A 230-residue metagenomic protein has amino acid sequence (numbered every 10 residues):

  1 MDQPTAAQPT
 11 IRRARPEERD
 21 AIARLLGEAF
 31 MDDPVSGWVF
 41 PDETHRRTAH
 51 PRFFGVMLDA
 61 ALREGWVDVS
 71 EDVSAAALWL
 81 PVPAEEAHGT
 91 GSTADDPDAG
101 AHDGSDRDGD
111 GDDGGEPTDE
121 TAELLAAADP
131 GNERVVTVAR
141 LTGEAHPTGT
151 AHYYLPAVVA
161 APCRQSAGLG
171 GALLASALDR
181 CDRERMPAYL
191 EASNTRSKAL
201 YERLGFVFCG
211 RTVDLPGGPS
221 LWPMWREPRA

Functional and structural regions predicted by a protein language model:
T10-R24, E28: A short beta-loop-alpha structural element at the N-terminal edge of CoA-dependent acyl/N-acetyltransferase catalytic
R24-E43: Helix-loop element at the rim of GNAT/NAT acetyltransferase active sites that forms part of the acceptor-substrate
E43-W66: Active-site rim helix/loop that mediates acceptor-substrate recognition in acyltransferases
A76-Q165, L215-P216: Conserved acyl-donor/pantetheine-binding loop and adjacent beta-alpha core of acyl/acetyltransferases and related
A151-Y153, R180-S193: Conserved GNAT acetyl-CoA-binding A-motif
A157-A160, S166-D179, R203: Conserved acetyl-CoA-binding loop-helix of GNAT-fold acetyltransferases
G171, R183-R185, N194-R211, G217: Conserved active-site alpha-helix within GNAT-family acetyltransferase domains
M186, L190-T195, D214-A230: C-terminal "cap" of GNAT-fold acetyltransferases
